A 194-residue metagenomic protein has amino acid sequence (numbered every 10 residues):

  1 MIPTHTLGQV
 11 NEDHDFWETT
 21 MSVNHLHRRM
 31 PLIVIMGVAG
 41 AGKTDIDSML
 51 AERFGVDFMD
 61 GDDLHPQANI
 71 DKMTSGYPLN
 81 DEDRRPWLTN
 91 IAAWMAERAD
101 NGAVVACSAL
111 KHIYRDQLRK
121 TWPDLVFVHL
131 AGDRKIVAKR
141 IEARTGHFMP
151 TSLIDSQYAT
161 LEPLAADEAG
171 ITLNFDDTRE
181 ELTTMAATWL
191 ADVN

Functional and structural regions predicted by a protein language model:
I2-P31: Extreme N-terminal, non-catalytic leader segments that precede Walker-type/kinase nucleotide-binding cores
I35: Hydrophobic anchor at the beta1->P-loop junction of P-loop NTPases
V38: P-loop (Walker A) phosphate-binding loop of NTP-binding proteins
K43: Conserved lysine of the Walker
S48-N90: Conserved substrate/cofactor phosphate-moiety recognition/catalytic segment in nucleotide-dependent phosphotransferases
E82-W122, L130: Glycine-rich phosphate-binding loop used to anchor ATP phosphates in small-molecule kinases, encompassing both
T121-R140: Conserved phosphate-donor/acceptor-positioning beta-strand/loop module used by diverse small-molecule
A143-M185: Small-molecule kinase domains that catalyze NTP-dependent phosphoryl transfer to phosphate-bearing small molecules
